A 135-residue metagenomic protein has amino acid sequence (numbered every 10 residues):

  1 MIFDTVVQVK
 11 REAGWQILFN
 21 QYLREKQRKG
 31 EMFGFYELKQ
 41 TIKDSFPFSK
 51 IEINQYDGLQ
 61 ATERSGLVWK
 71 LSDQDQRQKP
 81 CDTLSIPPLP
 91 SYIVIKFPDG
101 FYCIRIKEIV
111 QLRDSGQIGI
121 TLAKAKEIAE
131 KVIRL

Functional and structural regions predicted by a protein language model:
M1-G30, F101: Acidic-basic catalytic patches of nuclease active cores, encompassing PD-(D/E)XK and other metal-cofactor nuclease
G14, E31, N54-G58: Short, well-structured alpha-helical interface segments that form or flank functional binding sites
R28-K43: Conserved catalytic cores of phosphodiester-cleaving nucleases, focusing on short active-site segments
T41-S65: Mg2+/Mn2+-dependent nuclease catalytic core
T62-Q111: Nucleic-acid nuclease catalytic cores
R105-L135: Intrinsically disordered, low-complexity terminal regions enriched in charged/polar residues
